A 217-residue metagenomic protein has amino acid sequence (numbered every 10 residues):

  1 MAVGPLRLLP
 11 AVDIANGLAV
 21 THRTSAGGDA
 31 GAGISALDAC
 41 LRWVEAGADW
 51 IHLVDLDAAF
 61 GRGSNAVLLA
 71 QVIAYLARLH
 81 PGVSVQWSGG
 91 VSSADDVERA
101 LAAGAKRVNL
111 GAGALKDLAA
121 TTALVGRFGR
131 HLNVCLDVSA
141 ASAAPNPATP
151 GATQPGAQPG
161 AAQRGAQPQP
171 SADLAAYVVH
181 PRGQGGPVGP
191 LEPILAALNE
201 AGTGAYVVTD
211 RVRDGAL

Functional and structural regions predicted by a protein language model:
G4, A19-G63: N-terminal beta-alpha supersecondary unit
G4-L8, A48-W50, P81-V85, A105-K106 (+2 more regions): Short, well-ordered coil/turn segments that N-cap beta-strands
D13, W43, I51, A100 (+2 more regions): Conserved, mostly hydrophobic/aromatic
I14-G27, A105-A148, R164, P168-R213: Conserved anion-binding
A32-W43, S93-E98, P187-A197: Short, acidic/polar
W50-L68, A112, V208-L217: Glycine-rich, proline-tolerant flexible connector loops at the mouths of alpha/beta enzymes
R62-Q86, L124-D137, L217: Alpha-helix-loop-beta-strand connector modules within alpha/beta enzyme cores
V85-G104: Catalytic cores of alpha/beta
